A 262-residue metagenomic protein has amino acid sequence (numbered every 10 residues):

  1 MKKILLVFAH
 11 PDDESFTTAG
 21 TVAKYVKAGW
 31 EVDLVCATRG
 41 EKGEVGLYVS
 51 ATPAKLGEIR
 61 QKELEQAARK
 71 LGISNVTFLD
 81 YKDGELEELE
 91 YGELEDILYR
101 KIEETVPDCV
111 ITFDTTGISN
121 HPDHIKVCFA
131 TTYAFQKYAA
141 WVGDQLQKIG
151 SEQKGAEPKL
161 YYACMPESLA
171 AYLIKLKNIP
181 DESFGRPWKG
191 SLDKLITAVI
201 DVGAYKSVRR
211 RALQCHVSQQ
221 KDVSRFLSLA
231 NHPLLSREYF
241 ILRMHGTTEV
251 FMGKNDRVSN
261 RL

Functional and structural regions predicted by a protein language model:
M1-T105, Y133, K137-A140, T247-F251: Active-site rim/loop-helix segments in enzyme catalytic domains that contact anionic ligands
K2-K3, Y91-L262: Metal-dependent de-N-acetylase/amidase catalytic core
